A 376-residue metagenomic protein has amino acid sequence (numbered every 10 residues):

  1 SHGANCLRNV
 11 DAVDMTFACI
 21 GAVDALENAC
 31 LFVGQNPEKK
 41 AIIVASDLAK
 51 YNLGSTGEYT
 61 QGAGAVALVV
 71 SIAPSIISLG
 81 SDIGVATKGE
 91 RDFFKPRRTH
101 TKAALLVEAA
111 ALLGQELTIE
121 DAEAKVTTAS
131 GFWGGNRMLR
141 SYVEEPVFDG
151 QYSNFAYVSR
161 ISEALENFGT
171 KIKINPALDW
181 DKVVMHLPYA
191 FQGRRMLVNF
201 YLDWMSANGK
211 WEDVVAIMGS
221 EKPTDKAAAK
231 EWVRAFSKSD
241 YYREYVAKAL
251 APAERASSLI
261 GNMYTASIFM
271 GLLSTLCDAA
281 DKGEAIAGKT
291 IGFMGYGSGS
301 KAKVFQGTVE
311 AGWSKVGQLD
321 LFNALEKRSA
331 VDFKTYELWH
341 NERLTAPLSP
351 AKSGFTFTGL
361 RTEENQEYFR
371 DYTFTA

Functional and structural regions predicted by a protein language model:
S1-C6, C30-Q35, G57-G64, P74 (+2 more regions): A glycine- and small-aliphatic-rich helix-loop capping segment at beta-alpha/alpha-beta transitions that lines
S1-K40, V44-S46, W204-S267: Conserved catalytic cysteine-centered active-site region of acyl-thioester-dependent Claisen-condensing enzymes
N9-D24, G54-E58, E145-N154, D181-V184 (+3 more regions): Cysteine-centered functional microenvironments
T16-A22, A45-K50, A73-P74, V85 (+1 more regions): Acidic, glycine-rich active-site loops and adjacent beta-strand->loop/helix elements that engage anionic groups
A25-F32, A164-F168, M196, I268-L276: Buried hydrophobic packing segments
G57-E166, S300-A376: Condensing-enzyme catalytic core mediating Claisen C-C bond formation in acyl metabolism
M138, S162-D181, V198-D203, A207 (+3 more regions): Phosphate/pyrophosphate-binding loops at sites that engage ATP/ADP/AMP, CoA/4′-phosphopantetheine, polyphosphate
D225-A235, R243-A330: C-terminal catalytic subdomain
